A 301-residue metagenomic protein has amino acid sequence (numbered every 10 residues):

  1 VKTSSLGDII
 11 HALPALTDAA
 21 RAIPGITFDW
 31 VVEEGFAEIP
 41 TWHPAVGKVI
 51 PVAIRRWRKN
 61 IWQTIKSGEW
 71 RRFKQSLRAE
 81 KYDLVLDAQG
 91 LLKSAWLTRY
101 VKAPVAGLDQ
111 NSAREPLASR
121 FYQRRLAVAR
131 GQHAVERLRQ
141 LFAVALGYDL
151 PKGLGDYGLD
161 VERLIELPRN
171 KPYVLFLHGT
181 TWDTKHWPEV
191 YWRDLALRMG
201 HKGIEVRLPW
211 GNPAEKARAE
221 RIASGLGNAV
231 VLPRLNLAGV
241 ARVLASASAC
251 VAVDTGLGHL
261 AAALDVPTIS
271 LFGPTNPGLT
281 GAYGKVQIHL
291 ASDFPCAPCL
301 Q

Functional and structural regions predicted by a protein language model:
V1-Q301: Catalytic machinery of carbohydrate-active enzymes, primarily nucleotide-sugar-dependent glycosyltransferases
